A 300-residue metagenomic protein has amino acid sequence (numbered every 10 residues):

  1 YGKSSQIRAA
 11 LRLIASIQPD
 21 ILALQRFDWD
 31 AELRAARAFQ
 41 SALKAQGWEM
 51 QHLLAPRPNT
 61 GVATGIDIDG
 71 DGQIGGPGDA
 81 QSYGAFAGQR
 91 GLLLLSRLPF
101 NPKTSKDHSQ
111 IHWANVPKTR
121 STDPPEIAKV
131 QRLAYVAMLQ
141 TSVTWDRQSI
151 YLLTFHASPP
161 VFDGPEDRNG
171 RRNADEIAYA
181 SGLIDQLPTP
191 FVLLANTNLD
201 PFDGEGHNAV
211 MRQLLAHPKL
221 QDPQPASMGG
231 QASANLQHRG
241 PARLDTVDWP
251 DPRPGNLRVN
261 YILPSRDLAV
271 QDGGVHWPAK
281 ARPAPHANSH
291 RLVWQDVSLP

Functional and structural regions predicted by a protein language model:
Y1-I7, T122-E126, V161-R172: Acidic/histidine-rich helix-loop elements that form or flank divalent-metal/phosphate-binding sites at the catalytic
Y1-L92, Q148-I150, A281, S298-P300: N-terminal, active-site-proximal structural segment of metallo-dependent hydrolase catalytic domains
I7-R8, I127-S142, D175-D185: A Trp-anchored, charged/polar loop motif used as the substrate-binding/catalytic surface of acyl/ester-handling
R8, R12-S16, R37, S41 (+6 more regions): Solvent-exposed, polar/charged alpha-helical surfaces in well-ordered, non-transmembrane soluble domains, broadly
F27-A31, P58-V62, F100-N101, A157-V161 (+2 more regions): Solvent-exposed loop/turn segments at secondary-structure junctions within structured extracellular/periplasmic domains
T64-F86, R90, S96, N101-E126: Extracellular polysaccharide-degrading/modifying enzymes targeting complex plant/algal/animal polysaccharides
L92, R97-P102, P125, R132-H156 (+1 more regions): Beta-strand-turn-beta hairpins that frame and shape the catalytic cleft of phosphate-ester-processing enzymes
P99-I111, R171-V192, T197-P300: Metal-dependent phosphoester-hydrolase catalytic domains
